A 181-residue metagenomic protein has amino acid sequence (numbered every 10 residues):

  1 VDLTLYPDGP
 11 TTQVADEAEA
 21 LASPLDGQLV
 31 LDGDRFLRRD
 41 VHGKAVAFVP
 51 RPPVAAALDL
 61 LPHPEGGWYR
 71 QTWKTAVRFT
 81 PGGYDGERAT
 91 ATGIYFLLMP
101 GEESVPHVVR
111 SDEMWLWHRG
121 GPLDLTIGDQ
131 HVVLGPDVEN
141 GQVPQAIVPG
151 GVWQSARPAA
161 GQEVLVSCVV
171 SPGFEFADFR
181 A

Functional and structural regions predicted by a protein language model:
V1-E17: Short Lys/Arg-enriched alpha/beta "domain-start" segment
Y6-D8, F36, G43-A146, S155-A156 (+2 more regions): Non-catalytic, conserved peripheral segments adjacent to functional cores
A18-L25: A short, charged, amphipathic alpha-helix used as a generic interaction element across diverse proteins
D26-G27, Q162: Domain-level representation of secreted and single-pass membrane ectodomains enriched in extracellular protease systems
Q28-L29, C168: Structural motif
L29-V30, W115: Short beta-strand scaffold segments in enzyme catalytic cores
V30-D32, R39-V41: Short, mixed-charge low-complexity intrinsically disordered segments
P149-G150: A secondary-structure boundary/capping signal
